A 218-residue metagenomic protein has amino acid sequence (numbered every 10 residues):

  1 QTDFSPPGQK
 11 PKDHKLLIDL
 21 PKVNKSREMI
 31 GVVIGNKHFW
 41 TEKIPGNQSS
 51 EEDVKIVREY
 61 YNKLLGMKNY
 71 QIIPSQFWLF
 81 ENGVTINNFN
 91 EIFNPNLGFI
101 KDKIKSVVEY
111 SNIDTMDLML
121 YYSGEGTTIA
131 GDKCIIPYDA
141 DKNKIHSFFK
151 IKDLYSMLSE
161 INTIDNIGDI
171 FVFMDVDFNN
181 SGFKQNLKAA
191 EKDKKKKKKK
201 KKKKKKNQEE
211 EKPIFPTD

Functional and structural regions predicted by a protein language model:
Q1-P11, K196-N207: Homotypic signalosome interaction modules of apoptosis and innate immunity
D3-I18, E51-V54, E59-M116: Functional beta-strand-loop-alpha-helix junction segments that form "active/interaction loops" within catalytic
P7-S26, S49-E51, K144, F171 (+1 more regions): Cysteine-dependent hydrolase recognition
P21-G46: Short glycine-rich His-centered loop
E28, N90-S123, T127-L187: Caspase-like (clan CD) cysteine peptidase catalytic core
V32-F39, L79-E81, Y122-E125: Short loop/turn segments at strand-loop or loop-helix junctions that form parts of catalytic or ligand-binding pockets
T41-Q48, F77-G83, A140-I145: Second-shell loop/turn segments in exported
Q48, V54-Y61, I170-K197, K205-D218: Active-site-proximal C-terminal subdomain of hydrolase catalytic domains
